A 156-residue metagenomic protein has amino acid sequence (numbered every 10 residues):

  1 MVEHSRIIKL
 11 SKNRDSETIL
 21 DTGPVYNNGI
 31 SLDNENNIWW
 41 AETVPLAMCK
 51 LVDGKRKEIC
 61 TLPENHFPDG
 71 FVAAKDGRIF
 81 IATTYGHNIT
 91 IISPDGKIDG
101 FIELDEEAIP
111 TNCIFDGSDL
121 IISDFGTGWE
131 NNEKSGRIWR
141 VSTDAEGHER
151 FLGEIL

Functional and structural regions predicted by a protein language model:
M1-R6, S16-L46, L62-R78, D105-D119 (+2 more regions): Beta-rich, blade/repeat-based domains predominating in secreted/periplasmic proteins but also intracellular
S5-I8, A47-C49, N88-T90, R137-W139: A short loop-to-beta-strand structural motif that recurs across blades of beta-propeller domains
L10-D15, L51-K55, I92-K97, S142-A145: Short loop/turn segments that connect beta-strands within beta-propeller blades
K12, I89-I114: Short, positively charged, low-complexity/disordered linker segments
D15, L46, R56, H87 (+4 more regions): Surface-exposed, flexible loop/turn segments at secondary-structure boundaries
T18-D21, K57-T61, G100-E103, R150-L156: Beta-propeller fold detector
R56-K97: Loop/turn-rich, solvent-exposed surfaces of beta-rich toroidal or solenoidal domains
G136-L156: Sequence/structural signature of beta-propeller modules and their immediately flanking N-terminal secretory/stalk
